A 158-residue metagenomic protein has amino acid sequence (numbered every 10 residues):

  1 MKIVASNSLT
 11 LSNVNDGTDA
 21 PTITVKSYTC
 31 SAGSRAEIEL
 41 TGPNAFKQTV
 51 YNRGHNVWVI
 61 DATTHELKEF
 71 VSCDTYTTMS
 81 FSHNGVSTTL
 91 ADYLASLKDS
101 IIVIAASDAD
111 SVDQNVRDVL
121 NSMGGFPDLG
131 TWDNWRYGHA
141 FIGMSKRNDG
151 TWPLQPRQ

Functional and structural regions predicted by a protein language model:
K2-I101, A106-Q158: Short acidic-hydrophobic catalytic motif
